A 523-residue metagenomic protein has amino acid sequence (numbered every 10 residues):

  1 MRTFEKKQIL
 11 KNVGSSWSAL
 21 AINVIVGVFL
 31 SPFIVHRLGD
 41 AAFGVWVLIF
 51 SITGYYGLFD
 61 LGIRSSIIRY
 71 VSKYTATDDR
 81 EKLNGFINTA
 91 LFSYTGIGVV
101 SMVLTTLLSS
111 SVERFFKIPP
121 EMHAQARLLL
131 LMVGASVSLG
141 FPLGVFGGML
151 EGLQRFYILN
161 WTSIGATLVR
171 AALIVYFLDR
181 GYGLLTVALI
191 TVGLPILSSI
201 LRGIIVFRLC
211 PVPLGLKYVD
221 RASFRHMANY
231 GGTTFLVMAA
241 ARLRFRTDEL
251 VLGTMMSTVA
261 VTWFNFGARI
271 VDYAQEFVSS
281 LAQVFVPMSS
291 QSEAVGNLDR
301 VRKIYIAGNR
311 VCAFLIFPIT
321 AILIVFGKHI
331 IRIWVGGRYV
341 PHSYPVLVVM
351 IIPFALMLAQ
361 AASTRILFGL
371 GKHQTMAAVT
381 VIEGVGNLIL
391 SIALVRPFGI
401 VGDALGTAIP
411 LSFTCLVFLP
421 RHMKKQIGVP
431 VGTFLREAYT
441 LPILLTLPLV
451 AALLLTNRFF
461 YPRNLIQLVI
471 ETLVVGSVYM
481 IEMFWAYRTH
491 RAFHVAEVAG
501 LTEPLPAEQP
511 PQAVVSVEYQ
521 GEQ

Functional and structural regions predicted by a protein language model:
M1-I9, R202-F245, V284, M288 (+2 more regions): Interhelical loop/hinge segments that connect adjacent transmembrane helices in multipass membrane
Q8-K73, G96-T106, S136, A171 (+3 more regions): Signature of the first transmembrane helix
L10, S138-S163, V175, Y182-L185 (+3 more regions): Membrane-interface junctions at transmembrane-helix termini in multi-pass inner-membrane proteins
G44-D60, T89-S93, S136, I196-L197 (+7 more regions): Alpha-helical transmembrane segments of polytopic membrane transporters and translocases
L61-T77, L91, G152, C210-P211 (+3 more regions): Helix-loop junctions and terminal segments of transmembrane helices in multi-pass membrane transport/translocation
S109-V133, L323-A355, I427, Y461-P462 (+1 more regions): Interfacial segments at transmembrane-helix termini and the short loops linking adjacent helices
L131, N160-L209, H226-Y230, V381-I389 (+2 more regions): Hydrophobic alpha-helical transmembrane segments
I427-V431, L453-Q523: Membrane-proximal transmembrane or re-entrant/amphipathic helices at the cytosolic face
